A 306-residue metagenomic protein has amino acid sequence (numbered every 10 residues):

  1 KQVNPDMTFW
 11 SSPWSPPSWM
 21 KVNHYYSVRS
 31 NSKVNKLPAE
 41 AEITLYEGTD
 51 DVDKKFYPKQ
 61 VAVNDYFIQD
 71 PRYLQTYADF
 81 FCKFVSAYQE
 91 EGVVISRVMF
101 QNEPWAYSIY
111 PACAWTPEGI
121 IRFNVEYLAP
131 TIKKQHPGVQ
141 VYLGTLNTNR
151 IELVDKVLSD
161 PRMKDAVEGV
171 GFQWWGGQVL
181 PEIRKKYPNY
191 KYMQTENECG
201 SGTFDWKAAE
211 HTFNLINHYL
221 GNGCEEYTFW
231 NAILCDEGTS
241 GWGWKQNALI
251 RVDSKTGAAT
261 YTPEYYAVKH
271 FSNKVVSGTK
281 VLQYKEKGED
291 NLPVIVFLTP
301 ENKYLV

Functional and structural regions predicted by a protein language model:
K1-D155, D160: Substrate-binding cleft and catalytic face of glycoside hydrolase catalytic domains, especially the flexible beta-alpha
T8-S12, S96-F100, Q140-L143, E168-F172 (+3 more regions): Structural recognition of the beta-strand scaffold that forms the well-ordered cores of secreted hydrolase catalytic
R72, T76-K83, F123, Y127 (+4 more regions): Extracytoplasmic/secreted proteins, especially bacterial periplasmic and envelope-associated proteins
P104-A106, Y110, L143, N147-V154 (+2 more regions): Active-site clefts of carbohydrate-active enzymes
P130, K134, G138-V141, R162-W206: Glycoside hydrolase catalytic-domain groove-lining segments
L158-V170, H218-E226: Structural recognition of alpha->loop->beta junctions
Q194-H270, K280-K287: Aromatic/acidic polysaccharide-binding cleft in carbohydrate-active enzymes
N273, Y284-V306: Carbohydrate-binding surface patches
